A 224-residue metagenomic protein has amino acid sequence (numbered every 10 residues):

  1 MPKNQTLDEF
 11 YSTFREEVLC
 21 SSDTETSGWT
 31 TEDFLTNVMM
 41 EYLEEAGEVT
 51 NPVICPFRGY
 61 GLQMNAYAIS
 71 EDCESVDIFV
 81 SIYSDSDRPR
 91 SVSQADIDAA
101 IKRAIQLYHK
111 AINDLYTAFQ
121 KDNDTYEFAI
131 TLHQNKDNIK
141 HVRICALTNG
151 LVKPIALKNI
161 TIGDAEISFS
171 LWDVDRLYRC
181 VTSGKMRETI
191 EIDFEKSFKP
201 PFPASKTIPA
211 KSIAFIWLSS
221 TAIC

Functional and structural regions predicted by a protein language model:
M1-C224: N-terminal extension/subdomain marker
